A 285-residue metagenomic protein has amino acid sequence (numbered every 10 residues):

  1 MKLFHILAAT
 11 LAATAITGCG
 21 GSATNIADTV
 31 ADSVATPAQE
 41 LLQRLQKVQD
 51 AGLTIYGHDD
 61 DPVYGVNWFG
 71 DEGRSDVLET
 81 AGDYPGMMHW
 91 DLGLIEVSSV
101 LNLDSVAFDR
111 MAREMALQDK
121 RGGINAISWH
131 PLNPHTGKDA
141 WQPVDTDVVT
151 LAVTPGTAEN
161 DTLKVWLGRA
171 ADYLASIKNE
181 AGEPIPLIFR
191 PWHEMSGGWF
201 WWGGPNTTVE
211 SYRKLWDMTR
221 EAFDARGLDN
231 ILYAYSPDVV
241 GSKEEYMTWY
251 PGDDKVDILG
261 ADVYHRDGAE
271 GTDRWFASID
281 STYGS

Functional and structural regions predicted by a protein language model:
K2-A9: Sec-dependent signal peptide recognition, specifically the positively charged N-region followed immediately by
A15-G18: C-terminal motif of bacterial Sec signal peptides marking the signal peptidase cleavage site
A23-G93, S98-S105: N-terminal module-boundary/linker segments of secreted carbohydrate-active enzymes
Q46, S75-D83, A112-G122, Y173-E183 (+2 more regions): Acidic (Asp/Glu)-rich catalytic clusters
L53-H58, P85-L92, I124-W129, L187-P191 (+2 more regions): Structural recognition of the beta-strand scaffold that forms the well-ordered cores of secreted hydrolase catalytic
Y56-D59, R190-W192, W216-E244: Aromatic-lined carbohydrate-recognition surfaces of secreted/lumenal glycan-active proteins
G93, V97-A222, L228: Substrate-binding cleft of extracellular glycoside hydrolase catalytic domains
K243-S285: Glycoside hydrolase catalytic-domain groove-lining segments
